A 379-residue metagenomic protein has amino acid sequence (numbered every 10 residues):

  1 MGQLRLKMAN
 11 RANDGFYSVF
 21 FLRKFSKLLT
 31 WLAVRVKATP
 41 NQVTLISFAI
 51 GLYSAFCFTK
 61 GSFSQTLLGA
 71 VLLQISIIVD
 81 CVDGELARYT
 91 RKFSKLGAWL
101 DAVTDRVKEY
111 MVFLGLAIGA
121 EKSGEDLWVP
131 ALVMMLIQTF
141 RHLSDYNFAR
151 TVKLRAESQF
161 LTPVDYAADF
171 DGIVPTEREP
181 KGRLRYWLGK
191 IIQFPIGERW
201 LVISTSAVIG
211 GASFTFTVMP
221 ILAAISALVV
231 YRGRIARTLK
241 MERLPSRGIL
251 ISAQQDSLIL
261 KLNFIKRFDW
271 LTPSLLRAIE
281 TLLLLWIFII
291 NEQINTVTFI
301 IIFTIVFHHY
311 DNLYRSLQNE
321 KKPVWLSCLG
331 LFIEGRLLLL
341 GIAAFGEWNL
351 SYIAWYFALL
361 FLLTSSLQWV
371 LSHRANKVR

Functional and structural regions predicted by a protein language model:
M1-T30, V103-R379: A feature for the membrane-embedded catalytic helix bundles of lipid/isoprenoid biosynthetic enzymes
K27-V34, G84, R88-R91, A98 (+2 more regions): Short amphipathic alpha-helical coupling elements at transmembrane boundaries
V36, A49-G51, A167-A168: Short acidic/polar alpha-helix capping motifs at helix-coil junctions
K37, C57-G61, I287-I290, G346: Helix-loop junctions at the membrane-solvent interface of multi-pass transporters, primarily the C-terminal
P40-L96, F113, P130-M134, T215-T217 (+2 more regions): Membrane-embedded alpha-helical segments that form the functional core of polytopic membrane enzymes, especially those
S94-A98, E320-P323: Loop-to-transmembrane helix entry/capping segments in MFS-fold secondary transporters and related SLC/MFSD carriers
